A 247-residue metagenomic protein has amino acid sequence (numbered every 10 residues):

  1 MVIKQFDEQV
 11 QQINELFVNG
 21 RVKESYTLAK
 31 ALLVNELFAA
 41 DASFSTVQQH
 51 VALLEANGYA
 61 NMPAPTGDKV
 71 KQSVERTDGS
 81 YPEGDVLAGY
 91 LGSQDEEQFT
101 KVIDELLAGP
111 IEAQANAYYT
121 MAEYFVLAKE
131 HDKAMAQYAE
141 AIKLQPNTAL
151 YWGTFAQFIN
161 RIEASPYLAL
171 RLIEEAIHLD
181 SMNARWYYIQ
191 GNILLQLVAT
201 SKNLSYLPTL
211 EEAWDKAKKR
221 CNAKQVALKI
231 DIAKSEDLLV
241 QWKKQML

Functional and structural regions predicted by a protein language model:
D7, Q11, Q49-A52, D85 (+6 more regions): "A position-specific structural signal for the A-helix of alpha-solenoid helical repeats
N14, A52-L53, N57, A88 (+4 more regions): Residue-level recognition of tetratricopeptide repeat
G20, Q94, K129, E163-A164 (+2 more regions): Residue-level detector of the short coil/turn that links helix A to helix B within each tetratricopeptide repeat
L32, S73, E105-G109, E140-A141 (+2 more regions): Canonical positions in the second alpha-helix
L37, D78, I111-E112, P146 (+2 more regions): Short coil turns that delineate tetratricopeptide repeat
A42, V47, E83-G84, A117 (+3 more regions): TPR alpha-solenoid repeat register
A88-L91, L107-H131, A136-D180: Alpha-helical adaptor scaffolds
